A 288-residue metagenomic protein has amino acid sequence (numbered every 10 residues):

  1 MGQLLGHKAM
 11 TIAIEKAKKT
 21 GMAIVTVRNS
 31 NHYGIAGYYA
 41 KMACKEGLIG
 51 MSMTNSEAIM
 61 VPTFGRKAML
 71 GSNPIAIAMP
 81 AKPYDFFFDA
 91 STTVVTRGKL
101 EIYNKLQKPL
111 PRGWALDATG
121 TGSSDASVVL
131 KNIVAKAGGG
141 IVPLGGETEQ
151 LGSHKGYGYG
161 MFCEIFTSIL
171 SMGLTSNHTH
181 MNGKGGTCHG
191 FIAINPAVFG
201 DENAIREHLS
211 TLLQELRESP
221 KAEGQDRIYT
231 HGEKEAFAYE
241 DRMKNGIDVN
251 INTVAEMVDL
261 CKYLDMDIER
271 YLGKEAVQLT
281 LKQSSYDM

Functional and structural regions predicted by a protein language model:
M1, T148-Q150, P196-D201: A generic structural motif
M1-F86, A90-T92: A glycine-rich, acidic short-motif signal
L4-K8, I12, G34, Y38 (+7 more regions): Conserved active-site and cofactor/substrate-binding residues in soluble primary-metabolism enzymes
A23-R28, P143-G145, F191-A197: Short glycine-rich or small-residue beta-strand-to-loop segments that form or flank ligand, phosphate, metal/Fe-S
G47-P62, C163-H180: Glycine-rich phosphate/pyrophosphate-binding loops and their adjacent beta-strand/loop elements at enzyme active sites
M60-V134: Phosphate/diphosphate-binding glycine-rich loops and adjacent basic-rich segments that engage nucleotide
P109-H178: Secondary-shell segments that build the walls of catalytic and ion/ligand-binding clefts
I165, L170, H178-M288: Catalytic-core signal marking the mid-to-C-terminal active-site face
